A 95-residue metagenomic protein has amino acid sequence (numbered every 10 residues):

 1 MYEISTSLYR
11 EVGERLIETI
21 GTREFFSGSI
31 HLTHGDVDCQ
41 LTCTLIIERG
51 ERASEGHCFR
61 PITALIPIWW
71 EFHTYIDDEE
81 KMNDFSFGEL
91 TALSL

Functional and structural regions predicted by a protein language model:
Y2-T22, A53-L95: Acidic, low-complexity intrinsically disordered segments
T22-F59: Amphipathic, interaction-prone secondary-structure segments
